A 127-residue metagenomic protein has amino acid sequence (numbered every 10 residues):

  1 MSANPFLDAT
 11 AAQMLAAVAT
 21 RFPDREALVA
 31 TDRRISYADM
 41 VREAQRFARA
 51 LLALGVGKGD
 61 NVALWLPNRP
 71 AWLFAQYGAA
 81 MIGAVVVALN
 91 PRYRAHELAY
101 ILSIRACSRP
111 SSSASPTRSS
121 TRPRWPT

Functional and structural regions predicted by a protein language model:
S2-A3, V85: Acidic/glycine-enriched edge-of-secondary-structure segments
A3-A12, A16, D24-Y77, R94-A99 (+1 more regions): Conserved AMP-binding/adenylate-forming core of the ANL superfamily
A53-L54, M81-T127: Structural core segment of the AMP-binding/adenylate-forming
